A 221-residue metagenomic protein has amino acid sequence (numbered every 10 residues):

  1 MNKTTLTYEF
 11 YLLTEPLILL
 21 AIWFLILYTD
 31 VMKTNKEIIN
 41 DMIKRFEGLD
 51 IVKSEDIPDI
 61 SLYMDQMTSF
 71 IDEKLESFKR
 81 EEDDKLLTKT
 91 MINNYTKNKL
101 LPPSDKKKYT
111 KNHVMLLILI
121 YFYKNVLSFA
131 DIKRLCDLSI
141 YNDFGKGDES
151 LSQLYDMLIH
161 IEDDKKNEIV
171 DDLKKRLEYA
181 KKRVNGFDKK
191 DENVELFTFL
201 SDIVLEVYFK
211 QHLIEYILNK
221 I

Functional and structural regions predicted by a protein language model:
Y11-L12, L17-L19, L25-L27: Short hydrophobic targeting helices and cationic amphipathic motifs that mediate membrane/organellar targeting
L12-E15, M32, K99, N125 (+2 more regions): Generic alpha-helical secondary structure signal
L25-I140: Basic helix-turn-helix/winged-helix DNA-binding cores and closely related short helical interaction motifs
L135-L138, N142-I221: Intrinsically disordered, low-complexity, charge-dense segments enriched in Lys/Arg and Glu/Asp interspersed
